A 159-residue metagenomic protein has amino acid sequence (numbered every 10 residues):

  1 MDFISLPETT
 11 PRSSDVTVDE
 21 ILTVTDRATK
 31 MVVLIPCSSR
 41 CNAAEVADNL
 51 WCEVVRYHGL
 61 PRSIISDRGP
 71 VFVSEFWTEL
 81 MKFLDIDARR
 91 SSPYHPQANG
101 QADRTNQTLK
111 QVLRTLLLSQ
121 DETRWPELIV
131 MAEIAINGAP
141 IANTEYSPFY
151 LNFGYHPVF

Functional and structural regions predicted by a protein language model:
M1-F159: Integrase module of LTR retroelements
